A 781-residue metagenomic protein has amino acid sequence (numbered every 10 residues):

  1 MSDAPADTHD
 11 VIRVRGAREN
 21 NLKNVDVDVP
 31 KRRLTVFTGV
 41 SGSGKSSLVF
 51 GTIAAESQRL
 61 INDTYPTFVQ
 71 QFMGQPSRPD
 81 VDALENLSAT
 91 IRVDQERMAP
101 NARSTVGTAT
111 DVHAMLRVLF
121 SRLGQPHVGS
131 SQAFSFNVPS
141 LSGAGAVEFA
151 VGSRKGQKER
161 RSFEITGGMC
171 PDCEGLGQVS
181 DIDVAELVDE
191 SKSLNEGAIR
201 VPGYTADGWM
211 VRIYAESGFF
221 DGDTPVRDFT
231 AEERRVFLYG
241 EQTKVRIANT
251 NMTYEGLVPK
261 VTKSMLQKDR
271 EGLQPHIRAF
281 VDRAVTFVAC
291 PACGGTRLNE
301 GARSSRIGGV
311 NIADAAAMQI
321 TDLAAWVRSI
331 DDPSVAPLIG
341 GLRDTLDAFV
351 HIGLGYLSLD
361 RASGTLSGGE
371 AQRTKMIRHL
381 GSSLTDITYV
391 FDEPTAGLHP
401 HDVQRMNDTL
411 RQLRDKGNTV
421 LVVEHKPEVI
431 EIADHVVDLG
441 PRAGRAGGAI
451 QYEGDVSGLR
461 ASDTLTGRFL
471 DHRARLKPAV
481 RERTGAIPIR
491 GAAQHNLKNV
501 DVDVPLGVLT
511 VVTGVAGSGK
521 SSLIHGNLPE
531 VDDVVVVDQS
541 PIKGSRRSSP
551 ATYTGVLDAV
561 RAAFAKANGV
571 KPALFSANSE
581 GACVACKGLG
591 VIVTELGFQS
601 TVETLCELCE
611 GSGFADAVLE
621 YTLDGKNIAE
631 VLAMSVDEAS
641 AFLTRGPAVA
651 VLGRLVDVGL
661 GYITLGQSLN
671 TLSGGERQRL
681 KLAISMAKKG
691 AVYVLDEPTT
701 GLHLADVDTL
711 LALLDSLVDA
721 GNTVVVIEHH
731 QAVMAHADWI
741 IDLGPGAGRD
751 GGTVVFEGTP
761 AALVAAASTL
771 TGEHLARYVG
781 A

Functional and structural regions predicted by a protein language model:
M1-A781: Conserved phosphate-binding elements of NTP-dependent enzyme cores
